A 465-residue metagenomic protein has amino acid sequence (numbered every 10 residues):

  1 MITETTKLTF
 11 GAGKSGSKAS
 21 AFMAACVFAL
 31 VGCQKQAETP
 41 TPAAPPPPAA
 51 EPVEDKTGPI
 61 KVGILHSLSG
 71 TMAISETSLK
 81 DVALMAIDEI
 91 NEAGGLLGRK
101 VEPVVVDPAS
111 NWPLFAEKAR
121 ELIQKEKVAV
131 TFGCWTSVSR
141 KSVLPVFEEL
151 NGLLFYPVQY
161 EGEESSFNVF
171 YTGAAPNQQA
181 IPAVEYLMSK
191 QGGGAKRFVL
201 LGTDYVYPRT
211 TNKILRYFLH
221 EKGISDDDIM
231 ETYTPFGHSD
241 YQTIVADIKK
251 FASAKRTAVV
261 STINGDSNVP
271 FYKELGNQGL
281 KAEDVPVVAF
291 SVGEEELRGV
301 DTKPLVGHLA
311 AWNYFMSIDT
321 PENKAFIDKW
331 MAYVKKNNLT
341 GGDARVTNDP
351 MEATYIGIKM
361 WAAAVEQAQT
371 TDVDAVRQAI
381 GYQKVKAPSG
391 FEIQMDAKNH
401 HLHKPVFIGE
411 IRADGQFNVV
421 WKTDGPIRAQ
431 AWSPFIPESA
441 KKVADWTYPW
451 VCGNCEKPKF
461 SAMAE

Functional and structural regions predicted by a protein language model:
Q34-P42: Bacterial lipoprotein signal-peptidase II cleavage site
P45-V53, I60, K384-E465: Solvent-exposed, acidic/polar segments of extracytosolic/periplasmic ligand-binding ectodomains
E51-P59, D81-P103, G193, E221-D226: Signal peptide-proximal N-terminal region of secreted/periplasmic/extracellular or secretory-lumen proteins
P52-P59, G63-V82, V106-P113, W135 (+3 more regions): Extracytoplasmic "Venus flytrap"
I74-D81, A93-E164, T172, Y233-Q242 (+2 more regions): Beta-alpha junction/loop-to-helix N-cap segments that form part of ligand/metal-binding clefts
E117, E161, N168-Q278, D319-P321 (+1 more regions): Extracellular/periplasmic Venus flytrap/periplasmic-binding protein
L122-W135, F155-P157, R197-G202, A254-G265 (+4 more regions): Periplasmic-binding protein-like
L275-Y355, E366-T371, T423-P458: Extracellular/periplasmic periplasmic-binding protein-like sensory domains
